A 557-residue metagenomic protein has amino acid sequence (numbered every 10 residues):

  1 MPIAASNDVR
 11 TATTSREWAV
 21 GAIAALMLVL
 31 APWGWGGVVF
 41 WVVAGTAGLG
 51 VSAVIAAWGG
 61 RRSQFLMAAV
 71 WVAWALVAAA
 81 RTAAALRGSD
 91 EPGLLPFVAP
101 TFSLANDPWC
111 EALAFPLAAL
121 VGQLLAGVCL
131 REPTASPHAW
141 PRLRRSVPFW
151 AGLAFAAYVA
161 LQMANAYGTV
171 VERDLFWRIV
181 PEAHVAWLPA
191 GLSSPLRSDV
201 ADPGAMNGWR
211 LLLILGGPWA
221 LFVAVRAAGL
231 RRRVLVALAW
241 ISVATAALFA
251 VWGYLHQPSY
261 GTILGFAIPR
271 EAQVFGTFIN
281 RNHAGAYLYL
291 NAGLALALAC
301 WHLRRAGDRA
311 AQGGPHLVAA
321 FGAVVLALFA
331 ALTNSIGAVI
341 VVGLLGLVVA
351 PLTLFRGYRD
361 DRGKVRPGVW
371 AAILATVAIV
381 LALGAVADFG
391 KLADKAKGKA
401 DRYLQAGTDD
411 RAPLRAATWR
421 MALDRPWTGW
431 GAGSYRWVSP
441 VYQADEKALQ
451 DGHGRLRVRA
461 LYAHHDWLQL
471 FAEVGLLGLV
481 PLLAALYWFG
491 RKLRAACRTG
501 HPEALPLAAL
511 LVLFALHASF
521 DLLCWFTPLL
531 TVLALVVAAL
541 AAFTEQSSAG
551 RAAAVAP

Functional and structural regions predicted by a protein language model:
P2-G59, Q64-G88, D107-R131, V147-T169 (+7 more regions): Alpha-helical transmembrane segments of multi-pass inner-membrane proteins
G93-S103: Perimembrane loop-to-helix junctions flanking transmembrane segments
L130-R145: Membrane-helix interface linkers and caps
P137-H138, M206-N207, A310-A311, K399-L404: Extracytoplasmic loops and strand-loop junctions of Gram-negative outer membrane beta-barrel proteins
Y167-P203, G261-F275, D394-D410, A416 (+2 more regions): Interfacial juxtamembrane loops and adjacent helix segments that form the catalytic/substrate-binding surfaces
